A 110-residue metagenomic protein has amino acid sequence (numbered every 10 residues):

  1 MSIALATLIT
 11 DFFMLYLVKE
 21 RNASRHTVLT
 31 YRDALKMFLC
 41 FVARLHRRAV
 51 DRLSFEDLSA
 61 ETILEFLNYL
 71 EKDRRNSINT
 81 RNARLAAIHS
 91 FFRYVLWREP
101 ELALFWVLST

Functional and structural regions predicted by a protein language model:
M1-A4: Short, motif-level signal for alpha-helix interfacial/capping segments enriched in acidic residues and aromatics/proline
D11-H26, K36-T110: N-terminal core-binding DNA-recognition domain of tyrosine recombinases/integrases
T30: Gly/serine-rich nucleotide phosphate-binding loop at the start of the catalytic core of nucleotide/ADP-ribose-handling
